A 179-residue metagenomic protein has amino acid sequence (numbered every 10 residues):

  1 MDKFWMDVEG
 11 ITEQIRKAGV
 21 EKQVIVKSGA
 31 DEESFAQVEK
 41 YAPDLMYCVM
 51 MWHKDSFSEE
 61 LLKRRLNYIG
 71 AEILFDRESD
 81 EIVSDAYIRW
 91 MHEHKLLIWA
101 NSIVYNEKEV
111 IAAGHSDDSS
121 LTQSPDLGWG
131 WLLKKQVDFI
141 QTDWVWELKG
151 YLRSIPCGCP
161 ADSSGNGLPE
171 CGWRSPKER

Functional and structural regions predicted by a protein language model:
M1-K54, H94, C171-P176: Metal-dependent phosphodiesterase/phospholipase catalytic core, i.e., the His/Asp/Glu-rich active-site region
M50-M51, S58-R179: C-terminal active-site rim and adjoining tail of enzyme catalytic domains
